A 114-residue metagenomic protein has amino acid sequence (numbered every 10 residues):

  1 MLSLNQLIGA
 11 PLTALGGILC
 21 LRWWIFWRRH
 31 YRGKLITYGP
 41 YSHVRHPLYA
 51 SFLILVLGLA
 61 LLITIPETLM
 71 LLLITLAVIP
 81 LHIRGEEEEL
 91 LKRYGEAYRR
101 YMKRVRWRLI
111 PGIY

Functional and structural regions predicted by a protein language model:
S3-Y114: Cytosolic-biased juxtamembrane loops and peripheral soluble domains of multi-pass membrane proteins
